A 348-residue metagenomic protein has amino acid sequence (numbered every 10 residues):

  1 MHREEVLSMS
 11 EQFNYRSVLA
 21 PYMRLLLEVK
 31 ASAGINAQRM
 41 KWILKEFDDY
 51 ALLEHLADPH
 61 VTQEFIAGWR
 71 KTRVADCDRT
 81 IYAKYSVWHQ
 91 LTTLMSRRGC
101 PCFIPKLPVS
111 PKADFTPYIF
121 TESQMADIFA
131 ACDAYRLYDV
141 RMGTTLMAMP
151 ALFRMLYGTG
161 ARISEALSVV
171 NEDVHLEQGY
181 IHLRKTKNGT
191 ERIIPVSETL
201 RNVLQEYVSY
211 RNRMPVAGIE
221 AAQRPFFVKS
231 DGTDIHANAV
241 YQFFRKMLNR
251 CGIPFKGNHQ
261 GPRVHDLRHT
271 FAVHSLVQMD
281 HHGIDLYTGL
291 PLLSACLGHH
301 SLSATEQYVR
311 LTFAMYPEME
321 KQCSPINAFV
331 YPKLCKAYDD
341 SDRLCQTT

Functional and structural regions predicted by a protein language model:
M1-T348: Conserved catalytic core of the tyrosine transesterase superfamily
